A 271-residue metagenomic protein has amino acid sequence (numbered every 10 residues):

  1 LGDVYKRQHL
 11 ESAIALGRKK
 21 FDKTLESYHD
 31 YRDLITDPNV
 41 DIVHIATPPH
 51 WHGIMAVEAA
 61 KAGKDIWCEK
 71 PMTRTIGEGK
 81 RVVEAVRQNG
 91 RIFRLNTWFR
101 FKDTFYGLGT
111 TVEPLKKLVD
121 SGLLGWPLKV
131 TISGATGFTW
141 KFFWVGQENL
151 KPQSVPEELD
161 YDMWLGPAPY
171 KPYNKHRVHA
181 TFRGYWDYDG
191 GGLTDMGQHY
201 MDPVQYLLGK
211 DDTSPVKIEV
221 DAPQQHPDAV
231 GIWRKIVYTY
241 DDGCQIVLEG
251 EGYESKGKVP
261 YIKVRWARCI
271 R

Functional and structural regions predicted by a protein language model:
L1-Y5: Short, small-residue-biased leader/transition segments that mark boundaries at the very start of proteins
H9-S12, L25-R81: Beta-loop-alpha module in the N-terminal Rossmann-like domain of NAD(P)-dependent dehydrogenases, especially those
A13-D22, A85-V86: Short, conserved SAM-binding/catalytic segment of Class I S-adenosyl-L-methionine-dependent methyltransferases
K23-L25, A62-K64, N89-R91, C244: A short helix->loop->beta-strand "cap" motif at the edges of active sites that frequently abuts
D65, T73-E158: A contiguous active-site-proximal alpha/beta segment in oxidoreductase catalytic domains
S133-T139, A168, A222-Q225, G252-Y253: Glycine-rich beta-alpha junction loops
P152-V155, D162-C244: Rossmann-like dinucleotide-binding domain that binds NAD(P)(H)
H226-V230, V237-R271: NAD(P)-dinucleotide binding in Rossmann-like oxidoreductases
